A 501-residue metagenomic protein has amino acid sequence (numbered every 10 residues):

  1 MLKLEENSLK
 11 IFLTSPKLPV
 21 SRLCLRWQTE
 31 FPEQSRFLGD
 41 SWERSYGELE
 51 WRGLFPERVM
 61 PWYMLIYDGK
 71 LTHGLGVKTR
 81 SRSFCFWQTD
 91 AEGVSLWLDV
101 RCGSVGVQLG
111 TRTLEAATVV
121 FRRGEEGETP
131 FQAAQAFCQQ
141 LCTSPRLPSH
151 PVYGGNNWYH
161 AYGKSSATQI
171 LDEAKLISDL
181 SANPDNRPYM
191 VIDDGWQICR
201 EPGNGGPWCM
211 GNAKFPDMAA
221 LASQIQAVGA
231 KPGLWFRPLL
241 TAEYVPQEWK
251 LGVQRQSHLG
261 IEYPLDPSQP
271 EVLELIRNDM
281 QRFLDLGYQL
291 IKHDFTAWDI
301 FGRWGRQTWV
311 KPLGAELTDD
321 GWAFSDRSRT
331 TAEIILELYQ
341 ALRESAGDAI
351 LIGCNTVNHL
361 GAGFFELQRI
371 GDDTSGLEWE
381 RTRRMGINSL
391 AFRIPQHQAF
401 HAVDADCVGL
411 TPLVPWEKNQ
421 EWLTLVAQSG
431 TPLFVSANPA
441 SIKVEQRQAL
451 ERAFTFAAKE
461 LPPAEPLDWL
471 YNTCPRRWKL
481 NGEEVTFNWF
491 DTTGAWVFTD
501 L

Functional and structural regions predicted by a protein language model:
M1-P188, L290: Carbohydrate-recognition beta-sandwich/jelly-roll modules in extracellular/periplasmic carbohydrate-active proteins
L9, P151, P188, P232 (+3 more regions): Structural beta-strand/beta-sheet cores of well-ordered domains, especially the beta-sheet scaffolds that support
L38-W42, P184-D194, R381-T382, L461-Y471: A generic structural motif
D99-R101, G106, G110-A116, N156 (+2 more regions): Active-site-proximal substrate-binding groove within the catalytic cores of carbohydrate-active enzymes
S166-L180, P270-L284, N419-Q420: Short, acidic/polar
D179, N183, W196-I198, T241 (+1 more regions): Glycine-rich, acidic and aromatic/proline-enriched surface loops and short helix-turn segments that act as binding
N186-P412, Q446: Aromatic- and carboxylate-enriched substrate-binding clefts and catalytic-loop regions of carbohydrate-active enzymes
